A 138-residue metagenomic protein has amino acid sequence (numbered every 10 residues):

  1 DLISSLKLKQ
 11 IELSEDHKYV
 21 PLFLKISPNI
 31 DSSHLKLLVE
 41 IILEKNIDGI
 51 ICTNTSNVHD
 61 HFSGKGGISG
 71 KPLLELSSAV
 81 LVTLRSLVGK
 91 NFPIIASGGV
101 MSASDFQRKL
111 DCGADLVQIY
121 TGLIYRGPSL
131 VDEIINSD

Functional and structural regions predicted by a protein language model:
D1-K45, H59-F62: Active-site entrance/lid segments in N-terminal catalytic domains of soluble metabolic enzymes
D1-L22, K65-P93, I134-D138: Alpha-helix-loop-beta-strand connector modules within alpha/beta enzyme cores
L22-I26, I50-C52, L84, I94-G98 (+1 more regions): Hydrophobic faces of well-ordered beta-strands that scaffold small-molecule active sites in alpha/beta enzyme cores
P28-I30, S56-N57, V100-S102, L123: Active-site-proximal loop/turn and secondary-structure-junction residues that shape catalytic pockets, frequently
I30-E44, R85-K90, V100-V117: Catalytic cores of alpha/beta
L35, E40-K90, R126, L130: Glycine/Thr-rich beta-alpha phosphate-binding loop at enzyme active sites
G49-N57, F106-E133: Glycine-rich phosphate-binding active-site loops on the catalytic face of alpha/beta enzymes
L74-S77, A96-R108, Q118, L123: Recognition helices and adjacent regulatory flanks at domain boundaries
